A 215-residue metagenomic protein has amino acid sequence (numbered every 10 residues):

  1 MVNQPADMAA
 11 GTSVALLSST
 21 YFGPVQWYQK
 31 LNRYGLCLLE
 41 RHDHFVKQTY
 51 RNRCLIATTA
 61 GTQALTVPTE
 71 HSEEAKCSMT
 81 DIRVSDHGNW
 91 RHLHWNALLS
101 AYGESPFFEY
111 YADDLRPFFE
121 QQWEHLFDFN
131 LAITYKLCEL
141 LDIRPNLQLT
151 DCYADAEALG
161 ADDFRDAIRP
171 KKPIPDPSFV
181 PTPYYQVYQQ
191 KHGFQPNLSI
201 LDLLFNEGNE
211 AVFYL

Functional and structural regions predicted by a protein language model:
V2-L215: Residues lining hydrophobic/aromatic ligand-binding pockets adjacent to catalytic sites
